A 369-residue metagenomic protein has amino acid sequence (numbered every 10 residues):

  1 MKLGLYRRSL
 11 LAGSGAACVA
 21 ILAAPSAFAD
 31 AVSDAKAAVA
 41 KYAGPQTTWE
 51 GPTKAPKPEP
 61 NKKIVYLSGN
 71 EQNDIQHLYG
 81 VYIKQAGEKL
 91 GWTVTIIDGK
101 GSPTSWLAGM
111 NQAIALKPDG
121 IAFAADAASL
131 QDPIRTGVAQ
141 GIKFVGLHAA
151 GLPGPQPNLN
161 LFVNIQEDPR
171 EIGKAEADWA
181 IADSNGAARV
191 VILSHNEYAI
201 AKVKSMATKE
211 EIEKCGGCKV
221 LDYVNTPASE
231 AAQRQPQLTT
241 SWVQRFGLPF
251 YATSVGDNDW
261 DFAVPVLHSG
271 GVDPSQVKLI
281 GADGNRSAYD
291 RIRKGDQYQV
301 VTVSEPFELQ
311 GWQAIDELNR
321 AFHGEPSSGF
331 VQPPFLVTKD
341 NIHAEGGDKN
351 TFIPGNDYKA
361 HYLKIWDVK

Functional and structural regions predicted by a protein language model:
K2-L5, A27-K369: A residue-level marker of the well-folded mature domains of exported/periplasmic proteins
K2-S14: Bacterial N-terminal signal peptides that target proteins for export
S14-G15, E211: Enrichment for repetitive, rod-forming helical segments
G15-A17, A27: Cleavable N-terminal signal peptides
